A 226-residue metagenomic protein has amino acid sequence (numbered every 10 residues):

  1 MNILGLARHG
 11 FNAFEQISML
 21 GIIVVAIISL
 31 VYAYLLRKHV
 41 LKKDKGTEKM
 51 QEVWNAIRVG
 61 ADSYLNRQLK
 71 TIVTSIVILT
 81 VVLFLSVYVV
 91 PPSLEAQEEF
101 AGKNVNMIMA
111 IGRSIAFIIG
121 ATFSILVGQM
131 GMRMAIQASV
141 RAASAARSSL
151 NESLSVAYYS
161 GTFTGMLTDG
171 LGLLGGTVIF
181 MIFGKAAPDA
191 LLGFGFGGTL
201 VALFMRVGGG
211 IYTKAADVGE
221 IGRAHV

Functional and structural regions predicted by a protein language model:
I3-L4, R8-R223: Hydrophobic, small-residue-rich transmembrane alpha-helices and their short perimembrane loops in multi-pass membrane
V226: Calmodulin-binding IQ motif helices
